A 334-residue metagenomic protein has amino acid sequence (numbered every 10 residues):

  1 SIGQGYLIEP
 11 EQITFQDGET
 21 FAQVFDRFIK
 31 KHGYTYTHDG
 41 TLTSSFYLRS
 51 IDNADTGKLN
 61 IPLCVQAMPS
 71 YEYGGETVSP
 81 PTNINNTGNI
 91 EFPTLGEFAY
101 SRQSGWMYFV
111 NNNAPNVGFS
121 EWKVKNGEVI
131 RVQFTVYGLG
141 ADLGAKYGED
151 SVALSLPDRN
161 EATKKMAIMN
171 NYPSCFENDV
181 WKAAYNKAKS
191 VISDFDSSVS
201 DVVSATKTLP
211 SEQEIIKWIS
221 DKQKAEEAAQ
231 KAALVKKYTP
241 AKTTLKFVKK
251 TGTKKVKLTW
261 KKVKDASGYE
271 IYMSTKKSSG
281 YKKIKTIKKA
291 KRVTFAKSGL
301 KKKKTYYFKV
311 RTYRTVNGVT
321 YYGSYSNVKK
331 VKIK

Functional and structural regions predicted by a protein language model:
S1-A229: Ubiquitin-like/PB1-type beta-grasp interaction modules and other compact soluble beta-rich domains
G105, K255, A266-E270: Exposed beta-strand and adjacent loop surfaces of beta-rich binding modules that mediate intermolecular recognition
N113, S274-G280, T315-N317: Change "in extracellular beta-sheet-rich domains … of secreted and cell-surface proteins" to "in beta-sheet-rich domains
G127-V129, G268, T305: Residue-level marker of beta-strand positions
Q230-D265, V319-K334: Pro/Thr/Ser/Gly-rich low-complexity, intrinsically disordered linker/stalk tracts
D265-I284: Extracellular low-complexity, O-glycosylation-prone stalks/linkers
K291-A296: Short S/T/G- and acidic-enriched coil/turn segments that sit immediately N-terminal to beta-strands in beta-sandwich
K297-V319: Beta-strand-rich modules
